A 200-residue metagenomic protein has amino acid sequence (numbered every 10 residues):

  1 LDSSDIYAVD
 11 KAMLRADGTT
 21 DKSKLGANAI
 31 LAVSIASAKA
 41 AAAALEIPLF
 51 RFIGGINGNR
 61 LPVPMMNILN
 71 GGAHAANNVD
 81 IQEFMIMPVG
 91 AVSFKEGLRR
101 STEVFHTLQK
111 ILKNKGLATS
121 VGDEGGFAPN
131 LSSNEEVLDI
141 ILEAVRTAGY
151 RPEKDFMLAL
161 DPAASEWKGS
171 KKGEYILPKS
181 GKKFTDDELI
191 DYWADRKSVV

Functional and structural regions predicted by a protein language model:
L1-I47, L98: Metal- or metallocofactor-binding catalytic centers and their adjacent structured scaffolds across diverse enzyme
S3-V9, A27, L49-F52, Q109-G126 (+1 more regions): Flexible, glycine/charged-enriched surface loops at secondary-structure junctions
D21-A42, V63-V79, D123-F127: Conserved phosphate/anionic-ligand binding catalytic regions in large, soluble enzymes, centered on
V33, N130-T147: Active-site pocket-lining segments that scaffold enzyme catalytic pockets across diverse folds
N59-G122: Mobile "lid/hinge" segments at catalytic clefts and subdomain interfaces of large enzymes
E83-F94, A118-N134, A163-K179: Active-site-proximal beta-alpha loop/turn segments in soluble metabolic enzymes
I140-S170, K179-S180: Terminal amphipathic helices with adjacent charged low-complexity linkers/tails
V199-V200: Conserved small/polar residues in nucleotide/adenosyl-binding loops
